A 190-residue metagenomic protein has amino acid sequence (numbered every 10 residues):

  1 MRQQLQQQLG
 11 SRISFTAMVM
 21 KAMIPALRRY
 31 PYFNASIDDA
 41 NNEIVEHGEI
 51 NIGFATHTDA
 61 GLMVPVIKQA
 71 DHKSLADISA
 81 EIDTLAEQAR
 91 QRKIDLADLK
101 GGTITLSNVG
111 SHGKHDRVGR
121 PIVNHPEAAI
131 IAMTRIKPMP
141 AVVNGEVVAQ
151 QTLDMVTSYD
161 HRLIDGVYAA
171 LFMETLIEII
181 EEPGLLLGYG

Functional and structural regions predicted by a protein language model:
M1-G190: C-terminal catalytic/motor cores of large multi-domain enzyme assemblies
